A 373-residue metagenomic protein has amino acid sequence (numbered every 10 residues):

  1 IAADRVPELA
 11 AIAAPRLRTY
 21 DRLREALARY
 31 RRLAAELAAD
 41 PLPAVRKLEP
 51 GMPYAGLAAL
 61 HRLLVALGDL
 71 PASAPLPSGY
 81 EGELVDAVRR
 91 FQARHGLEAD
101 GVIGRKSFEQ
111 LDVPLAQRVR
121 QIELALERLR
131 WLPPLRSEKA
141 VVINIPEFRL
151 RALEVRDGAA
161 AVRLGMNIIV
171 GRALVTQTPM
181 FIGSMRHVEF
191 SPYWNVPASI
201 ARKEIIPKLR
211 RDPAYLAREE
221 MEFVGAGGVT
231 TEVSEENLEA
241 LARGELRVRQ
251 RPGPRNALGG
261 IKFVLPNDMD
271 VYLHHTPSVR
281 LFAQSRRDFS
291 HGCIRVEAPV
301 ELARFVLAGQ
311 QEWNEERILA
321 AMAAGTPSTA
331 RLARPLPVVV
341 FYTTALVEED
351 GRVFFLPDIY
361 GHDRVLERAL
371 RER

Functional and structural regions predicted by a protein language model:
I1-R373: Well-ordered beta-sheet/strand-loop patches within structured domains
